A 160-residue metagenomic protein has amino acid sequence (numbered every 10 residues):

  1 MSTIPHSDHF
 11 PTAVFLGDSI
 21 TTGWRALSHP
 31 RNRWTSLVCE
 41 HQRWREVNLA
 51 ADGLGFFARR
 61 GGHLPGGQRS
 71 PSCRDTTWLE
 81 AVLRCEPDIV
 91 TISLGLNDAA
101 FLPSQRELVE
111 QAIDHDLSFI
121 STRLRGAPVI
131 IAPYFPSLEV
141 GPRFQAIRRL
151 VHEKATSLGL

Functional and structural regions predicted by a protein language model:
H6, T12-V14, T22-Q111: Conserved SGNH/GDSL esterase-like catalytic core that processes O-acyl groups on lipids and polysaccharides
L16-G17, A132: Short hydrophobic segments within beta-strands
S36, L79, S118, R149-H152: Active-site phosphate/pyrophosphate- and oxyanion-stabilizing loops and adjacent acidic/basic residues in soluble
Q42, R123-R125, L158: Helix C-cap/helix->beta junction micro-motif
P87, R125-G126: Proline-centered flexible-loop/turn and helix-kink motifs
R106-D116, F144-R148: Charged helix-capping and loop-helix junction motifs
A127, A132-L160: Substrate-gating cap/lid alpha-helix
